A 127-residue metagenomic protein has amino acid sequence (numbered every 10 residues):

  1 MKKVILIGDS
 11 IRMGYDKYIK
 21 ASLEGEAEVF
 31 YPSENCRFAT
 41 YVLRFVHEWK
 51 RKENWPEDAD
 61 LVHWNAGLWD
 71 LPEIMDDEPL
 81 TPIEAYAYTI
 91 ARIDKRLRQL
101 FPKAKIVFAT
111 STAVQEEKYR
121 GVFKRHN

Functional and structural regions predicted by a protein language model:
M1-T89: Conserved SGNH/GDSL esterase-like catalytic core that processes O-acyl groups on lipids and polysaccharides
S22, Q99-L100: Conserved helix-to-beta-strand junction in the class I
A85-Y88, R92-Q99: Alpha-helical scaffolding segments of alpha/beta enzyme cores, especially the outer helices of TIM-barrel or partial
F101-I106: A short helix->loop->beta-strand "cap" motif at the edges of active sites that frequently abuts
T110-T112: Short, well-ordered beta-to-alpha junction loops that form the rim of enzyme active sites and present histidine/acidic
V114-N127: Substrate-gating cap/lid alpha-helix
